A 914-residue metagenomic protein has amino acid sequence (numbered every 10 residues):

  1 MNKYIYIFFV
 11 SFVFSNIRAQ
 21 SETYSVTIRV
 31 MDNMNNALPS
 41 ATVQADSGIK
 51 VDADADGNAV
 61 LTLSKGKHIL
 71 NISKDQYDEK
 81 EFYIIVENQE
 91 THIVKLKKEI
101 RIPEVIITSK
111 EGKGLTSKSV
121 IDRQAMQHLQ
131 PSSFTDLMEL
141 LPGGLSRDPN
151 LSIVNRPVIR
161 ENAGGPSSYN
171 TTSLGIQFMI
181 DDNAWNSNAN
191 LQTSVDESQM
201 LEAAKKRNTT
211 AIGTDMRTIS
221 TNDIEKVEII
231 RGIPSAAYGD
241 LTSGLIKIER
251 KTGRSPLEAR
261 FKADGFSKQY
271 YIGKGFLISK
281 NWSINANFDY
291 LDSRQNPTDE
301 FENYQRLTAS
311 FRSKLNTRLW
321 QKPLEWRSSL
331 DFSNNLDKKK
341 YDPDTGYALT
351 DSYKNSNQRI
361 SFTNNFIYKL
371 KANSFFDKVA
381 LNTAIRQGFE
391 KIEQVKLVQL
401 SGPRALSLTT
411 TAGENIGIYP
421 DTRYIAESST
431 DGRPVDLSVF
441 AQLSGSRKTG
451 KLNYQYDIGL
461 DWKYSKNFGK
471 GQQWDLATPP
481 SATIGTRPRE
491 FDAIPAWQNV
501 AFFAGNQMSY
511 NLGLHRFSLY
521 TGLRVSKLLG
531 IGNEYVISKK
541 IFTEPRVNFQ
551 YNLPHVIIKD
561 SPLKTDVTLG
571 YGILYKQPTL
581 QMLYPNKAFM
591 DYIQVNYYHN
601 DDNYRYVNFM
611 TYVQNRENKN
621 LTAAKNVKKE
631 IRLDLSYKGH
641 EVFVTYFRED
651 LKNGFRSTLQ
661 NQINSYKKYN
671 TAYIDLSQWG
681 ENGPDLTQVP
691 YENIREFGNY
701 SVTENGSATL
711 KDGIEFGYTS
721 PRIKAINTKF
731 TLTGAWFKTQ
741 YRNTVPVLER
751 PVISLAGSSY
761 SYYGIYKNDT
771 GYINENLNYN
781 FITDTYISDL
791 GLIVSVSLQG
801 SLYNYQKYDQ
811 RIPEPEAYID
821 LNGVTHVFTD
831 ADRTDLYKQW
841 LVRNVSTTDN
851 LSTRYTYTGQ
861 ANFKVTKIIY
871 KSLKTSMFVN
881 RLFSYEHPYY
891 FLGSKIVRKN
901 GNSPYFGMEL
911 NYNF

Functional and structural regions predicted by a protein language model:
R29-M34, A41-Q44, S73-D75, E87-Q127: Short, acidic, small-residue-rich periplasmic hinge/interaction motif at the N-terminus of Gram-negative outer-membrane
T42, I49-D56, E104-S132, V154-V158 (+2 more regions): N-terminal periplasmic "start-of-domain" segments of outer-membrane beta-barrel proteins
T62, N183-I229: Short acidic/polar hinge/loop motifs at secondary-structure boundaries that mediate gating or recognition
T91-K95, F134-L137, P157-V158, M179 (+2 more regions): N-terminal periplasmic accessory domains that precede and gate Gram-negative outer-membrane beta-barrel machines
E139-S198: Extracytoplasmic beta-strand/coil segments of soluble accessory domains associated with Gram-negative outer-membrane
T317-N335, N355-E534, H555, G713-E715: Face-selective signature of the C-terminal outer-membrane beta-barrel domain
L514, Y669-R811: Gram-negative outer-membrane beta-barrel transporters
Y575, L651-N653, L659, G800-R843 (+2 more regions): C-terminal beta-signal and adjacent terminal beta-strands/loops of Gram-negative outer-membrane beta-barrel proteins
